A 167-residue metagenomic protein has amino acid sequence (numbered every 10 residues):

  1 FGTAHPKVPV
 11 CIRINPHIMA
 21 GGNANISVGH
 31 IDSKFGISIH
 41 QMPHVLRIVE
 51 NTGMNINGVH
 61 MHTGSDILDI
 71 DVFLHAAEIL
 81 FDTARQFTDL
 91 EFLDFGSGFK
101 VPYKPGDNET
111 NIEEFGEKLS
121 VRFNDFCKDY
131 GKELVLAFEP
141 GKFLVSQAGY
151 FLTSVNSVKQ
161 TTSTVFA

Functional and structural regions predicted by a protein language model:
F1-P105: Conserved alpha/beta-domain cores
T63-A167: C-terminal active-site-proximal or functional interface alpha/beta core segments in diverse enzymes
